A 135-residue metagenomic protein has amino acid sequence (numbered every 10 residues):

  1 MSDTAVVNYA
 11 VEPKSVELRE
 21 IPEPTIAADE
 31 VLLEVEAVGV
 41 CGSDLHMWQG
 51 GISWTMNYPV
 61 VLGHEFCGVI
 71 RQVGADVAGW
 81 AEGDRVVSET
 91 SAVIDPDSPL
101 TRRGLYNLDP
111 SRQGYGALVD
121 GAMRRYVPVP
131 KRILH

Functional and structural regions predicted by a protein language model:
M1-V6: Short structural boundary motif marking the start of a folded domain
N8, W48, R71-G74, T101-R103 (+1 more regions): Short beta-strand-to-turn element immediately C-terminal to the catalytic PLP-Schiff-base lysine in fold type I
E12-E17, G42-S43: Short N-terminal binding/cap micro-motifs at the start of the first secondary-structure element
E17-P22, P128: Generic structural detector for well-ordered beta-strands
E23-V38, G51-P99: Glycine-rich beta-strand-centered segment in the early N-terminal region that forms part of a ligand/cofactor-binding
S43-Q49: Cytochrome P450 core scaffold surrounding the K-helix E-X-X-R motif and the conserved "meander" helix-loop region
I94-H135: NAD(P)H dinucleotide-binding glycine-rich loop of Rossmann-like/cofactor-binding domains, especially the beta1-alpha1
